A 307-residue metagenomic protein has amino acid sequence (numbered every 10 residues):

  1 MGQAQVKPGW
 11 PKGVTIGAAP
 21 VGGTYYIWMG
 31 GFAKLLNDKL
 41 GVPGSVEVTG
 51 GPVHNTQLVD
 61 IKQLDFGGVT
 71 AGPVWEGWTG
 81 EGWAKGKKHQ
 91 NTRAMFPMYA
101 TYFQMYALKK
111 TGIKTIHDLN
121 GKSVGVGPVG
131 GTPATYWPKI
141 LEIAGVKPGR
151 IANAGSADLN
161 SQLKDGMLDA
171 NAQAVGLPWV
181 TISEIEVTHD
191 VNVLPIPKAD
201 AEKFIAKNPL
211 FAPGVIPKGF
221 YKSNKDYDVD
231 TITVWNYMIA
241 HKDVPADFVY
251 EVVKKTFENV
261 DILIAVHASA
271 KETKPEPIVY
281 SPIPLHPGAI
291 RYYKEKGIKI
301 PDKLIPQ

Functional and structural regions predicted by a protein language model:
A4-E76, K85: N-terminal (or domain-start) structured segment
P11, G41, G51-H54, I61 (+5 more regions): Extracytoplasmic
P11-K12, D165, V175-P195, F204-A206 (+1 more regions): An extracytoplasmic/periplasmic, membrane-proximal ligand-sensing/linker region
G13-K39, P43-S45, T101-D165, V279-G288: Bilobed "Venus flytrap"/periplasmic-binding protein-like clamshell domains and structurally analogous long
A33-G41, D60-L64, T79, K110 (+5 more regions): Sec-exported extracytoplasmic/periplasmic mature domains
K34, G67-W75, K87-I113: N-terminal Rossmann-like NAD(P) cofactor-binding subdomain of oxidoreductases, focused on the glycine-rich
A71-P73, G80-W83, Q90, T111 (+1 more regions): Pocket-lining segment of extracytoplasmic ligand-binding domains
S123-K139, L210-P282: Ligand-binding clefts/hinges and TM-proximal coupling segments of bilobed small-molecule sensing domains
